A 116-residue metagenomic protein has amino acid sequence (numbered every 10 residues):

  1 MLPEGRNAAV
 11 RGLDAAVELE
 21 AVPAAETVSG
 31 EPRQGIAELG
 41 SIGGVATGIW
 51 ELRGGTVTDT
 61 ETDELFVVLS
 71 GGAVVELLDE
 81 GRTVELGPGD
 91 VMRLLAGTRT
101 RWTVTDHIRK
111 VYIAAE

Functional and structural regions predicted by a protein language model:
M1-I49: A short, N-terminal "cap"/entry segment at the start of jelly-roll beta-barrel domains of the cupin/DSBH fold
Q34, V45-T47, E64, G72 (+2 more regions): Intrinsic-disorder/low-complexity, polar/charged segments enriched in Ser/Thr/Lys/Arg/Asp/Glu/Gln
S41-E61, A96: Conserved short histidine dyad/triad with adjacent acidic residue
E51-T56, D79-G81, D90, T98: Short, well-ordered turn and helix-capping elements at secondary-structure junctions
T58-P88: A short beta-strand-loop-beta hairpin characteristic of the jelly-roll/cupin
G87-P88, A96-E116: Ligand-binding loop in jelly-roll beta-barrel domains
